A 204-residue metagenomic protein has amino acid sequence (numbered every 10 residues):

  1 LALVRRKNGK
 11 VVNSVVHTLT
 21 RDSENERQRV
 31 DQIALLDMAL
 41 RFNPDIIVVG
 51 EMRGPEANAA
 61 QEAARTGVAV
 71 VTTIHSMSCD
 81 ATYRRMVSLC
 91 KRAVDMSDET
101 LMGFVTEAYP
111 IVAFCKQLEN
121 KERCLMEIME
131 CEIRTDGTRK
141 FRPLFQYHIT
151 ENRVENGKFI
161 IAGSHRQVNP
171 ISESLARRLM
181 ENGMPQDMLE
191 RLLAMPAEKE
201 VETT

Functional and structural regions predicted by a protein language model:
L1-T106, K116: Switch/coupling sub-region of P-loop NTPases
K10-V11, K121, G137-K140: A generic structural signal for short, non-catalytic loop/turn and secondary-structure boundary residues
E24-E26, A60, A113, K121 (+2 more regions): Residues in flexible loops and secondary-structure boundaries
C79, Y83, E122-L125, S172-E173: Alpha-helix initiation and N-capping motif
D95-S97, Q117-E119, G157-H165: A general structural signal for short secondary-structure boundary/capping elements
G103-D136: Phosphate-binding/switch region of NTP-binding enzymes
E127-T204: NTP-binding/hydrolysis catalytic cores, primarily Walker-type P-loop NTPases
